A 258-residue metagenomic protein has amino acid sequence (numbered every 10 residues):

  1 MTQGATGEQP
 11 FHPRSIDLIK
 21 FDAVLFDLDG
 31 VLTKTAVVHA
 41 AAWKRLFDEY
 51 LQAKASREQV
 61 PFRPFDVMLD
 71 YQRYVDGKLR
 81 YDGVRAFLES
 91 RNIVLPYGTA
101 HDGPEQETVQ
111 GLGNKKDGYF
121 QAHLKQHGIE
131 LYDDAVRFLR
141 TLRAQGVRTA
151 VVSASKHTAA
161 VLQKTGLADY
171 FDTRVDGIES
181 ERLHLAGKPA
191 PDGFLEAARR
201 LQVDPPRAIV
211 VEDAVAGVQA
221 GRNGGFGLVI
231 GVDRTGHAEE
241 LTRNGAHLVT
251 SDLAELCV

Functional and structural regions predicted by a protein language model:
G7-D133, A144: N-terminal helical cap/lid subdomain that shapes the substrate entry/recognition surface in HAD-like hydrolases
L32, L131, V151, V210-V211 (+1 more regions): Conserved SAM-binding loop
V37, G227, R234-G236: Flexible glycine-rich beta->alpha loop in the catalytic core of nucleotide-sugar glycosyltransferases
S56, E240-T242, A246: A short, conserved beta-to-alpha structural element at the edge of catalytic cores that scaffolds binding
V136-R140, A238: Short amphipathic alpha-helical segments and helix-helix/interface helices
V147-R148, K156-I209, V215-Q219, N223 (+1 more regions): Substrate-recognition "cap/lid" segment bordering the active-site pocket of phosphatases
L248-L253: Short acidic-hydrophobic, aromatic-tinged amphipathic segments that line or gate anion-handling sites
